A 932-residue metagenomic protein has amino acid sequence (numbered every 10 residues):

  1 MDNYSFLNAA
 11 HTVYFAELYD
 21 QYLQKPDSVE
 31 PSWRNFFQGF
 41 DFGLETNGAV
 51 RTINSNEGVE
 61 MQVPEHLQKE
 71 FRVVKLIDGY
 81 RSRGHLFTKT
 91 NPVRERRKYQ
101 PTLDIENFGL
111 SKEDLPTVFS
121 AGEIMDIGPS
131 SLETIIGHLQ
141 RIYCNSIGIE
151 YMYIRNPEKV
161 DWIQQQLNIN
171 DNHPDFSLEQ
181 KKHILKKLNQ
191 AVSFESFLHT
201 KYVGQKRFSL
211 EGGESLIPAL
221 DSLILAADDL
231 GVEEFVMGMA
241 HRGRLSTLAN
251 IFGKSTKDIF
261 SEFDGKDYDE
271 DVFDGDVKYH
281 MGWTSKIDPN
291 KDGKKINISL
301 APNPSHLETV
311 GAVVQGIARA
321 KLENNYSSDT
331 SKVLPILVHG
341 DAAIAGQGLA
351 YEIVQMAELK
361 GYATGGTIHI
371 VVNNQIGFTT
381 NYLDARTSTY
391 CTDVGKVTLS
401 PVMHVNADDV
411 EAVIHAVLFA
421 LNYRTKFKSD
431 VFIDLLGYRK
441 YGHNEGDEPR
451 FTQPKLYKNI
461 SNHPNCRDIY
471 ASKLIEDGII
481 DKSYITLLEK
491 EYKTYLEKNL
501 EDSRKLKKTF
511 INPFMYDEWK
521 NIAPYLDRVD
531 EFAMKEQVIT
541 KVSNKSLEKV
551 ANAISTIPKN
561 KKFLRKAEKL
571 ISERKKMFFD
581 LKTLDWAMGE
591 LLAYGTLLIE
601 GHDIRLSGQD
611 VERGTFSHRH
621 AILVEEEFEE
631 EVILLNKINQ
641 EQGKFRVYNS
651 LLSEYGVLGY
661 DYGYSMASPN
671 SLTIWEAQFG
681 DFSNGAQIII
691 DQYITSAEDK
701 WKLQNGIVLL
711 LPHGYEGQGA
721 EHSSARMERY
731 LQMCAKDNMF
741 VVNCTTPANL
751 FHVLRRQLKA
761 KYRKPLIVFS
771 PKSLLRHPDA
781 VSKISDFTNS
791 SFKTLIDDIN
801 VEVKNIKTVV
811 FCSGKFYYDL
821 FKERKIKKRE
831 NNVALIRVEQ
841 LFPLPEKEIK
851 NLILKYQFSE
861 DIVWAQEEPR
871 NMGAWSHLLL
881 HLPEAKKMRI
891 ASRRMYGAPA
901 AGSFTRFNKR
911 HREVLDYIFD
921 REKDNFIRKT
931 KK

Functional and structural regions predicted by a protein language model:
M1-R83, L526, E531-K535, S543: Intrinsic disorder at enzyme termini
F6-A9, P64, R207-E214, N297-E308 (+13 more regions): Alpha-helix capping and helix-loop boundary segments enriched in small/acidic/polar residues
F40-L216, V232, D269: Extended, charge-enriched "interface" segments that sit outside catalytic cores
Q68-D78, H85-S120, T134-G137, E158 (+5 more regions): Flexible, glycine-rich loop/tail regions that form catalytic "lids" or insertion modules at the edges of active sites
N172-F194, G265-Q315, R319-Y326, L634 (+1 more regions): Active-site cores of enzymes that catalyze phosphoryl transfer or operate on phosphate-rich substrates
S193, F197-K257, S572, T583-H602: Active-site pocket-lining segments that scaffold enzyme catalytic pockets across diverse folds
E233-L399, M403, F616-S668: Cofactor-binding active-site loop characterized by glycine-rich and histidine/acidic residues
G377-S388, K396-F432, G437-G442, R450: Conserved phosphate-handling catalytic cores of large alpha/beta enzymes
